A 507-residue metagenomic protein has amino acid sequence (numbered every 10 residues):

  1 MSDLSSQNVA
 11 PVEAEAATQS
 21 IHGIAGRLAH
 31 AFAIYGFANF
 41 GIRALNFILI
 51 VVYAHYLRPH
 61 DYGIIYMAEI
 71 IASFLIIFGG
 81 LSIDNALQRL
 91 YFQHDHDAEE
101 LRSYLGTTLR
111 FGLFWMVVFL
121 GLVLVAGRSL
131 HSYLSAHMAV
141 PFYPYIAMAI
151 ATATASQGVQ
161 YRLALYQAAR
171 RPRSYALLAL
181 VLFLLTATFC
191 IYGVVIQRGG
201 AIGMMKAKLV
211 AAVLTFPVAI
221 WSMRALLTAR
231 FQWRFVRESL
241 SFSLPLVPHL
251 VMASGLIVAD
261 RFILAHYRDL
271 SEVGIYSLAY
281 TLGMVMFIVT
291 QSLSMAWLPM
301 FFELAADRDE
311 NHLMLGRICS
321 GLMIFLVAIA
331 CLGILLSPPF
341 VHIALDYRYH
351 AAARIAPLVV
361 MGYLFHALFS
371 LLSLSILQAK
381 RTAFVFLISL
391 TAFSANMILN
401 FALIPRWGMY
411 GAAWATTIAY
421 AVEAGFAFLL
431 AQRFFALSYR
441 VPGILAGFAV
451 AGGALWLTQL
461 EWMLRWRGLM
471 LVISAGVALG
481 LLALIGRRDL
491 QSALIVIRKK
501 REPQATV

Functional and structural regions predicted by a protein language model:
S2-H22, L457-V507: Membrane-proximal transmembrane or re-entrant/amphipathic helices at the cytosolic face
D3-L4, V9, G23-D84, M116 (+7 more regions): Signature of the first transmembrane helix
L4-L28, Q197, A201-M205, P217-I257 (+4 more regions): Interhelical loop/hinge segments that connect adjacent transmembrane helices in multipass membrane
A25, G127-M148, L270, I334-L364: Interfacial segments at transmembrane-helix termini and the short loops linking adjacent helices
A31-I50, L182, M204-A219, M223 (+4 more regions): Transmembrane helical elements of multi-pass membrane transporters/channels
F92-R110, I275-S389: Specific pore-lining/lateral-gate transmembrane helices of multi-pass inner-membrane transport and insertion machines
Y143, A147, A176-R224, L390-N396 (+2 more regions): Hydrophobic alpha-helical transmembrane segments
T154-L177, L227, V360-T391, R433: Membrane-interface junctions at transmembrane-helix termini in multi-pass inner-membrane proteins
